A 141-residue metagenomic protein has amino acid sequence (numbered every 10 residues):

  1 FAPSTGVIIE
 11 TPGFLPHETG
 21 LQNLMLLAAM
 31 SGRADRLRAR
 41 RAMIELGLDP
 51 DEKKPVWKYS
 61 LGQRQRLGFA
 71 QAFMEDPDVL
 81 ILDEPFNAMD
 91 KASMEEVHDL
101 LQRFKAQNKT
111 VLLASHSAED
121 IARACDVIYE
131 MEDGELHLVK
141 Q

Functional and structural regions predicted by a protein language model:
T11, H17-M30: Q-loop/switch helix immediately C-terminal to the Walker
M25, R36-D51: Conserved ABC ATPase "signature" region
P55-Y59: Conserved ABC ATPase signature
F69: Hydrophobic anchor residue at the start of the ABC signature
L80-E84: Catalytic Walker B motif of ABC-type/P-loop ATPase nucleotide-binding domains
K91-A92: Helix N-cap at the start of a conserved alpha-helix in ABC-type nucleotide-binding domains
S115-H116: H-loop/switch region of ABC-family ATPase nucleotide-binding domains
